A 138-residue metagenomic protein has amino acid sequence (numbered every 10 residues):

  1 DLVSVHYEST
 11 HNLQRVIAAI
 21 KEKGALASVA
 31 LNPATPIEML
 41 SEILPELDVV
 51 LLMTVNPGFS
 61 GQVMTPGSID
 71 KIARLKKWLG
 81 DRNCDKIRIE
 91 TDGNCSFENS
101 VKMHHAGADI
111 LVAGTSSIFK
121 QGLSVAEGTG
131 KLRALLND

Functional and structural regions predicted by a protein language model:
D1-R88: Conserved anion-binding
L2, A27, I110-L111, S117: A short hydrophobic/small-residue beta-strand
H11, R15, S100, N137-D138: Expand to "…catalyze enediolate/carbanion chemistry for C-C bond making/breaking, isomerization, decarboxylation
T35-L47, N94-L111: Catalytic cores of alpha/beta
V50, L75, D92, M103 (+2 more regions): Conserved, mostly hydrophobic/aromatic
G58, S116-F119: Short histidine/acidic/glycine/proline-rich micro-motifs that form metal- and phosphate-coordinating active-site loops
V63-D70, C95, K120, S124-G128: Alpha-helix N-cap and loop-to-helix initiation/capping positions
H104, I118-D138: C-terminal helical cap(s) of enzyme catalytic domains, especially alpha/beta-barrels
